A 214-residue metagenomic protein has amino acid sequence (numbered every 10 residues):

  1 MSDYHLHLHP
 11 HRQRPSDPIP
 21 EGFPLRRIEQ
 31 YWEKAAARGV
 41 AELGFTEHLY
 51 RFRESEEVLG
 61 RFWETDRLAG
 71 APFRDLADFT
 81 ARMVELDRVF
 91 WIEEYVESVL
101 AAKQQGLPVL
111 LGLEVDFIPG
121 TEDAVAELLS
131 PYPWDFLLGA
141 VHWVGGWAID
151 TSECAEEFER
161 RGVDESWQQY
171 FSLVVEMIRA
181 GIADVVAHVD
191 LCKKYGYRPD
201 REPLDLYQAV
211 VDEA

Functional and structural regions predicted by a protein language model:
M1-P119, K193-V210: An N-terminally biased module of ancient metal coordination in phosphate/nucleic-acid-related enzymes
Q13, V115, P131-W134, L138-A214: Domain-core and long-helix interface of multi-subunit machines
P24-K34, G120-L128, Q168-M177: Short, acidic/polar
E54-E57, G120-A124, A148-T151: Short, conserved acidic/polar surface loops in the N-terminal third of protein domains
L100-Q104, L129, I178: N-terminal cationic-hydrophobic initiation segments that often serve targeting/anchoring roles
